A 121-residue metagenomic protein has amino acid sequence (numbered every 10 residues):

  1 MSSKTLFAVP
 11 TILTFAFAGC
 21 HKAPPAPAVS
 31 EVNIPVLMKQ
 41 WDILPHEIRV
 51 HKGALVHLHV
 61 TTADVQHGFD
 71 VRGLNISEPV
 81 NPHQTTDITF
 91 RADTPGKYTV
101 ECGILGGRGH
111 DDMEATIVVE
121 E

Functional and structural regions predicted by a protein language model:
M1-A18: Sec-dependent bacterial lipoprotein signal peptides
C20-A23, V80-E121: Extracellular/periplasmic metallocenter environments
P27-G53: N-terminal edge beta-strand
H46-I48, N75-P79, T89: Beta-strand-rich interaction surfaces with strong enrichment in secreted/lumenal proteins
L55-T61: Short edge beta-strand/loop segments characteristic of extracellular beta-sandwich folds
T62-Q66: Short proline/glycine-enriched turn/loop motifs at strand-loop junctions of beta-rich domains
H67-G73: Change to "...patches in solvent-exposed regions of secreted, membrane-anchored, or virion-exposed structural
